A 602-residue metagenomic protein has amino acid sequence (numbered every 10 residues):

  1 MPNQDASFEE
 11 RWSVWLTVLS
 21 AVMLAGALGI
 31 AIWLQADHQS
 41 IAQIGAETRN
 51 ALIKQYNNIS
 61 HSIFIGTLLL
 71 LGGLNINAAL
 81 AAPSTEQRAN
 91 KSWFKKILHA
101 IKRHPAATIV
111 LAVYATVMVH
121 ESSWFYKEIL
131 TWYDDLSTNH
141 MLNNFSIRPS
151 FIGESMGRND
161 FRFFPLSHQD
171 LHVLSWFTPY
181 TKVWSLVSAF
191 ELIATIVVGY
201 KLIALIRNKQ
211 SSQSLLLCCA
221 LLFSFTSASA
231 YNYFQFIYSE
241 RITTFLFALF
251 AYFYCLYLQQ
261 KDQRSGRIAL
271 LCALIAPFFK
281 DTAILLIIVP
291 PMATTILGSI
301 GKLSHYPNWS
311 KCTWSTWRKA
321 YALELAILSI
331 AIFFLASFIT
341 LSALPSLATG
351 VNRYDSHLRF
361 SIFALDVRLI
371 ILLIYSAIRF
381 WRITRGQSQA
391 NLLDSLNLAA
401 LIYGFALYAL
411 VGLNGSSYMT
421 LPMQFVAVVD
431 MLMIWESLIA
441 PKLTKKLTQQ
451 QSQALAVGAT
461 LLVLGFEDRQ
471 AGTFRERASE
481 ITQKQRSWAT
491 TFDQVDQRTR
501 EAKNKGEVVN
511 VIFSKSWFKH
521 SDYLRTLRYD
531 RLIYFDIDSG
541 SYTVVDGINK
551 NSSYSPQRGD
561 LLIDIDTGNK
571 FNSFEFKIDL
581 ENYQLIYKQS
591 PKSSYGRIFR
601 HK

Functional and structural regions predicted by a protein language model:
I41-N50, A107-F163, L171-W176, T420: Extracytoplasmic loop-helix module adjacent to an early transmembrane segment
F177-V197, Y233, I237, G472-R475: Loop-to-helix entry region of an early transmembrane alpha helix in multi-pass inner-membrane enzymes
L186-K209, L249-Y252: Transmembrane-helix motifs of polytopic, lipid-linked glycan transferases
Y200-A228, T244-F245: Transmembrane-helix signature of polytopic, membrane-embedded enzymes that assemble or transfer cell-envelope glycans
E240-T243, F363, G412-K446: Hydrophobic/aromatic-rich transmembrane helices and adjacent perimembrane loops
K319-L328, L393, L401, S437-F474: Signature aromatic-anchored transmembrane alpha helix within multi-pass, membrane-resident enzymes that catalyze glycan
G458-L527, S593-I598: Membrane-embedded, lumen/periplasm-facing catalytic core of multi-pass transferases that use lipid-linked donors
S553-K602: Aromatic/acidic, Gly/Pro-rich catalytic loop(s) in extracytoplasmic/lumenal soluble domains of multi-pass membrane
